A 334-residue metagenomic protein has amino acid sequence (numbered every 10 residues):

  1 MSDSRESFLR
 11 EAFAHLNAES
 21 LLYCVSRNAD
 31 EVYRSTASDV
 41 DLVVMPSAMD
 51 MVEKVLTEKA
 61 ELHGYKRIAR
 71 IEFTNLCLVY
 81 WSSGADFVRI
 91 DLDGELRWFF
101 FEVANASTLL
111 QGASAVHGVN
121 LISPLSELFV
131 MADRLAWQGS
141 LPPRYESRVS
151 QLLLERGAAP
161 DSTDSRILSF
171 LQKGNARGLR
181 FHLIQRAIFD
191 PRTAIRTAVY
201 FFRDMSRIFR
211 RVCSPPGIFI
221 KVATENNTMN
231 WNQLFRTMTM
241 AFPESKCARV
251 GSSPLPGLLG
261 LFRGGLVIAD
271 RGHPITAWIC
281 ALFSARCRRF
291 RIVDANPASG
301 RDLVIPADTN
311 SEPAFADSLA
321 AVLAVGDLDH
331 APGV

Functional and structural regions predicted by a protein language model:
M1-A37, V44-I292, P297-V334: The feature captures the alpha-helical scaffold/lid subdomain characteristic of nucleotidyltransferase
